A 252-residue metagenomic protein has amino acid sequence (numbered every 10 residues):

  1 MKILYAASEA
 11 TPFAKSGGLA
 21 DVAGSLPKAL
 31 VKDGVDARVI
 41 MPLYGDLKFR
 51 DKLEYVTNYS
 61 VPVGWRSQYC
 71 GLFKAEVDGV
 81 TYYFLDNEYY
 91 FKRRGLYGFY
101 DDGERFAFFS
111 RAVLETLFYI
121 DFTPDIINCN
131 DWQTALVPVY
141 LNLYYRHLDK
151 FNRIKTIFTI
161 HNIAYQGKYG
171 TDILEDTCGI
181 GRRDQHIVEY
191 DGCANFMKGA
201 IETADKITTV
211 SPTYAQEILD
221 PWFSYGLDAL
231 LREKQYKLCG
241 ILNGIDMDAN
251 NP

Functional and structural regions predicted by a protein language model:
M1-P252: Catalytic cores of nucleotide-sugar-dependent glycosyltransferases that transfer UDP/GDP/TDP-activated
